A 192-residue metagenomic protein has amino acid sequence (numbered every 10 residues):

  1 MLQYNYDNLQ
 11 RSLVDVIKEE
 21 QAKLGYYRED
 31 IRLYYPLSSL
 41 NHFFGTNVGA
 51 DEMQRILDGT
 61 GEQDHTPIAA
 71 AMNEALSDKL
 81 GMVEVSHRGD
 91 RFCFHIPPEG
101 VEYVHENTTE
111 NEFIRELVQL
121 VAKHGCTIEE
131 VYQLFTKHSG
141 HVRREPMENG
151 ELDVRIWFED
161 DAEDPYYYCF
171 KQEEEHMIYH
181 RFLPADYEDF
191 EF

Functional and structural regions predicted by a protein language model:
M1-S12, Y35, Q63, P67 (+4 more regions): Alpha-helix boundary/N-cap detector
L2-L33, F43: Positively charged, polyanion-binding regions of nucleic-acid-associated proteins
S12, V16, F43, A71 (+4 more regions): Charge-rich, solvent-exposed alpha-helical interaction surfaces
V16-K23, G59, Q63, A75-D78 (+2 more regions): Surface-exposed polar/charged interaction patches
Y26-V48, F113-Q119: Short glycine-rich, basic-tinged beta-strand/loop micro-motifs
I31, N41-E84: Charge-enriched amphipathic alpha-helical scaffolds
P67-T109, G150, V154, F158-D161 (+1 more regions): Charged low-complexity interaction tracts in eukaryotic proteins
T109-F192: Residues within mature, well-folded domains
